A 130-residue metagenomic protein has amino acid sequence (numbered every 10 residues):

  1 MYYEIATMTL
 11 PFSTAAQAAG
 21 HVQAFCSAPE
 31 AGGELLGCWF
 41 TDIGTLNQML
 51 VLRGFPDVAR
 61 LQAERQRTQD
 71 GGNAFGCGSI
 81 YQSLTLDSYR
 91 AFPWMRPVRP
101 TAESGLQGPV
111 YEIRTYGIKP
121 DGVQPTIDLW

Functional and structural regions predicted by a protein language model:
Y2-P11, F92-W130: Surface-exposed interaction/gating patches
Y2-T9, G37-R67, G108-G117: Short, well-ordered beta-strand segments in beta-rich or mixed alpha/beta enzyme and ligand-binding folds
T7, Q17-A24, D57-A59, I80-T85: A generic short-segment signal for beta-strand/edge and adjacent turn/coil regions
T9, S27, E34-L50, G72-P109: Glycine-rich beta-strand-turn "strand-cap" elements at beta-sheet edges
T14-L35, Q66-C77, G122-W130: Short amphipathic alpha-helical segments
A15, T45, D57-R60, P93 (+1 more regions): Generic "edge-of-domain/loop-turn" microfeature
A18-H21, L50-R53, E64-Q66, R99-S104 (+1 more regions): Surface-exposed beta-strand edges and their flanking turn/coil or helix-capping segments
